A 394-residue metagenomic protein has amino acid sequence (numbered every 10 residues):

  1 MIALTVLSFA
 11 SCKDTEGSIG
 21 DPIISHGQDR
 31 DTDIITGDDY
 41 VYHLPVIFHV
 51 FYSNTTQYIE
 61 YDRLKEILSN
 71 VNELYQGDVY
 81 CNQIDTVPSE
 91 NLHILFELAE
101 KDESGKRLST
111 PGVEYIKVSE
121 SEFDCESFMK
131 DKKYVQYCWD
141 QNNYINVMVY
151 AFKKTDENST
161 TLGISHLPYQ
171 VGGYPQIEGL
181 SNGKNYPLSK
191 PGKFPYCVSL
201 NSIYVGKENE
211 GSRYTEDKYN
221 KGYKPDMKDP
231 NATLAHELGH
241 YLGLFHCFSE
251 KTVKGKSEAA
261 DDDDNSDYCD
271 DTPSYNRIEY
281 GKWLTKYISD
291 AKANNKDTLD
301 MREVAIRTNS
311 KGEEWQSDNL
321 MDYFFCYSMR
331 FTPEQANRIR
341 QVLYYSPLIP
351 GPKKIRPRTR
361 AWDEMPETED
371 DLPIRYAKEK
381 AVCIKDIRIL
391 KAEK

Functional and structural regions predicted by a protein language model:
M1-I2: Sec-dependent signal peptide recognition, specifically the positively charged N-region followed immediately by
S8-S11: C-terminal motif of bacterial Sec signal peptides marking the signal peptidase cleavage site
K13-N143, V149-K154, Y344-P347, G351 (+2 more regions): Propeptide-to-catalytic entry region of secreted or membrane-anchored zinc metalloproteases
N54-I59, K221-D229, R307, D322-T332: Active-site rim elements
E60-I67, P230-L234, Q335-R338: Stable alpha-helical elements in mature extracytoplasmic
V71, V147, G239, I339: Terminal peptide-recognition signature
G77-L234, Y241-K286: Metzincin-family zinc-dependent endopeptidase catalytic domain
E250-K394: Replace "(M1/M4/M9/M12/WLM)" with "(e.g., M1/M4/M8/M9/M12/M26/WLM)" and add "not limited to" to clarify scope
